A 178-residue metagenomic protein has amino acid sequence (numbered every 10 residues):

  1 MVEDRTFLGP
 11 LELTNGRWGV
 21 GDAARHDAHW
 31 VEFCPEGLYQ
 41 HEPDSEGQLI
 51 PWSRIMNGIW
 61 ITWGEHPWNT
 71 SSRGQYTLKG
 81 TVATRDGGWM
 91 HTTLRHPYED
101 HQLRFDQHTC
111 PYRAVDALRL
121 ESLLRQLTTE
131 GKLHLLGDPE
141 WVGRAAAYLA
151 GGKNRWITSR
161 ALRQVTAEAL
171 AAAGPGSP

Functional and structural regions predicted by a protein language model:
M1-E32, H41-L49, M56-P178: Eukaryotic intrinsically disordered, low-complexity regulatory linkers and tails enriched in Ser/Thr/Pro
